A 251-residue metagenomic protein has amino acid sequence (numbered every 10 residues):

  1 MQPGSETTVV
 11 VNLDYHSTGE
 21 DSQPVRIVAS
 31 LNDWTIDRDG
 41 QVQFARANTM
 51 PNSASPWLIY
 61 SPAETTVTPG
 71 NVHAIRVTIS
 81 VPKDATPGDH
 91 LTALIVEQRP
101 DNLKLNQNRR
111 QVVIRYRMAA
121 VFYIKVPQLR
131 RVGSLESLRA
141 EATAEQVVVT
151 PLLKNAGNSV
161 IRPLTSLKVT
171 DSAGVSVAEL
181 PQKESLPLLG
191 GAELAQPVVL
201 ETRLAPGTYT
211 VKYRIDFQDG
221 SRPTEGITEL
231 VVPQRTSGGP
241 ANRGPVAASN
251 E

Functional and structural regions predicted by a protein language model:
M1-Q23, E64, G133-Q146: Beta-sheet-dominated interaction scaffolds and their linkers
Q2-P3, T65-H73, S185-L194, G220-R222 (+1 more regions): Short proline/glycine- and polar residue-rich coil/turn motifs
G4-V10, H73-I75, T86-A93, E145-V149: Short, solvent-exposed loop/turn segments enriched in Ser/Thr/Gly
V10-D14, T78, V148-A156, V199: Short edge beta-strand/loop segments characteristic of extracellular beta-sandwich folds
H16-D21, T35, K83, P100 (+4 more regions): Short, acidic/polar linear motifs in exposed loop/turn regions
S17-V77, L164-L167, D171-V177: Surface-exposed binding patches on compact interaction domains or structured appendages
T66, S80-T86, E201-A205, Q218: Short, surface-exposed loop/turn segments at beta-strand-coil junctions that are enriched for proline with nearby
H90, L94, G207-I215: A short tyrosine-centered beta-strand micro-motif
